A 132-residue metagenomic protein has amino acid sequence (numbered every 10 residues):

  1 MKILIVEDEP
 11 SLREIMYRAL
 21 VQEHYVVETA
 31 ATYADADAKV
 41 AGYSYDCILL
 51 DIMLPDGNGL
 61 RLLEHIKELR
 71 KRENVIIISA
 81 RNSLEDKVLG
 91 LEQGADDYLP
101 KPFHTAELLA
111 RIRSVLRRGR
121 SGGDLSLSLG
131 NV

Functional and structural regions predicted by a protein language model:
K2, S114-V132: Short, Lys/Arg-enriched segments at the junction into DNA-binding effector domains of transcriptional regulators
E7: Conserved acidic carboxylate
H24-Y33, K39: Short hydrophobic/Thr-rich beta-strand motif most characteristic of the beta2 strand and flanking loop of CheY-like
T32, N58-R61: Acidic catalytic/metal-coordinating carboxylates
D51, S79: Active-site residues of response regulator receiver
P55, S83, K101: The feature encodes the CheY-like receiver
L60-K71: Short amphipathic alpha-helix used as the core "switch/output" element in two-component signaling
